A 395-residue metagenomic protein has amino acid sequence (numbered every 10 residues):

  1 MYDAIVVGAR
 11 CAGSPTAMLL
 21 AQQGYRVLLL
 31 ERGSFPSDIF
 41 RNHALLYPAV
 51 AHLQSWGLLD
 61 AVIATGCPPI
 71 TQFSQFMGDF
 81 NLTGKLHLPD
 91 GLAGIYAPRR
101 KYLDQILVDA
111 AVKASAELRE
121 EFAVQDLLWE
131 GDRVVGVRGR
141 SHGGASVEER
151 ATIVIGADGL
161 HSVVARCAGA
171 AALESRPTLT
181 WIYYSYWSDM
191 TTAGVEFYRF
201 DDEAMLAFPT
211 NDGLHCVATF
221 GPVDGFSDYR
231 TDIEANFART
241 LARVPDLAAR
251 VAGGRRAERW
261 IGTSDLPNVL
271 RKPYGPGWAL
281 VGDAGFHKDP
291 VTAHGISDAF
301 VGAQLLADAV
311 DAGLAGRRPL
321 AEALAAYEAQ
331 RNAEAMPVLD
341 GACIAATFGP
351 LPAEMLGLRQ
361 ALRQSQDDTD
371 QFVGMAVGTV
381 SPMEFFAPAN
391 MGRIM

Functional and structural regions predicted by a protein language model:
M1-A12: Beta1/beta-strand and adjacent pyrophosphate-binding region of the FAD-binding site in flavoprotein oxidoreductases
I5-V7, A21-R41: Glycine-rich FAD pyrophosphate-binding loop
A12, F35, H161: Conserved Rossmann-like nucleotide-cofactor binding loop
S34-Q54: Conserved N-terminal glycine-rich FAD pyrophosphate-binding loop of Rossmann-like flavoproteins
Q54-Q105: A conserved beta-strand/loop capping segment in the N-terminal third of enzymes that catalyze redox or closely related
A110-L247: Predominantly flavin-linked oxidoreductase catalytic cores and closely associated redox partners
S227-V310, L314-A315: FAD/FMN-dependent oxidoreductases across multiple families
D311-M395: C-terminal helical "tail/cap" subdomain of flavin- and related membrane-associated enzymes
